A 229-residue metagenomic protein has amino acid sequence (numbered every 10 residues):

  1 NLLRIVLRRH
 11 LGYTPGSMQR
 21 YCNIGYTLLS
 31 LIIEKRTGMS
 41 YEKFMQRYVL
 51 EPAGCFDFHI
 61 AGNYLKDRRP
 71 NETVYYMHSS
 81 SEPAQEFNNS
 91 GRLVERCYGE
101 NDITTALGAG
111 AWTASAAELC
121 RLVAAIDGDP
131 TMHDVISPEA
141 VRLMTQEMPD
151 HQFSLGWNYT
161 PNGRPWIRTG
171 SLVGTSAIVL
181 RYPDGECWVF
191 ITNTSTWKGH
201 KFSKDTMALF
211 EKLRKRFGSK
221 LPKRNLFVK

Functional and structural regions predicted by a protein language model:
N1-P165, S171: Short, surface-exposed loop or secondary-structure junction motifs that flank catalytic or metal-binding residues
R69, T105, D150, Y159 (+4 more regions): Intrinsically disordered, low-complexity regions enriched in Ser/Pro/Gly/Gln/His and often acidic
S115-A117, A177, R181, N225: Residue-level recognition of conserved structural "scaffold" positions that shape functional pockets and channels
R164-W166, E186-C187: Hydrophobic residues embedded in beta-strands of well-ordered beta-sheets
T169-G174, M207: Short intrinsically disordered coil segments
S176-R181, E186-K198: Short, well-ordered beta-strand elements
W197-K229: Short, gly/Ser/Thr-rich active-site loops of penicillin-recognizing serine hydrolases
